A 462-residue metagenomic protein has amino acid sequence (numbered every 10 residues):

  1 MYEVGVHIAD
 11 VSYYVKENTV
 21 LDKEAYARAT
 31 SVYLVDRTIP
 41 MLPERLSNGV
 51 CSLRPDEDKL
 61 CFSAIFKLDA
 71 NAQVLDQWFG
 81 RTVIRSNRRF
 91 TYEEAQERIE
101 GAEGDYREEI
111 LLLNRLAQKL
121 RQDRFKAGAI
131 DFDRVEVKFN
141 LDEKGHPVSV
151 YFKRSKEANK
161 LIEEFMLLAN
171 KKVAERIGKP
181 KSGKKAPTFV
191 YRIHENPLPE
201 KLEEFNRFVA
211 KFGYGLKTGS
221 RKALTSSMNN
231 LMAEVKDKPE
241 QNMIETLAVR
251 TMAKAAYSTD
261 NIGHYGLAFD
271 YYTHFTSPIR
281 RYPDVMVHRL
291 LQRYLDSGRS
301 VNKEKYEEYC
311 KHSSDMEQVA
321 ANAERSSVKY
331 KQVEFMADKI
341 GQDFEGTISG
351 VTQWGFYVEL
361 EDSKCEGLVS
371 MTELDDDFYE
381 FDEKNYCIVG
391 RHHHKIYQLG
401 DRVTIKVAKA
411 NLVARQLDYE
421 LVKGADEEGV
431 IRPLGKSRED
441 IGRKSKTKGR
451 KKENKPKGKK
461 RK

Functional and structural regions predicted by a protein language model:
M1-D375, R415, S437-K462: Electropositive polyanion-binding surfaces
V74-G80, K395, L399-S437: OB-fold/S1-family single-stranded nucleic acid-binding modules
E164, K339-Q342, F378-I405: Short nucleic-acid-contacting surface segments enriched for D/E, G, S/T with interspersed K/R
